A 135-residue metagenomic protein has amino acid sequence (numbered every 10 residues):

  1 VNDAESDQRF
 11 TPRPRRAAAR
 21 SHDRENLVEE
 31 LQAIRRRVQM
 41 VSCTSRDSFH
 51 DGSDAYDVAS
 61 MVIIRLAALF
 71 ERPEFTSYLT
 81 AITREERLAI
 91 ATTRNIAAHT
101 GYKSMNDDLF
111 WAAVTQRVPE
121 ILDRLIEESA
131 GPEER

Functional and structural regions predicted by a protein language model:
V1-R135: Solvent-exposed interaction patches of small proteins and small membrane subunits
